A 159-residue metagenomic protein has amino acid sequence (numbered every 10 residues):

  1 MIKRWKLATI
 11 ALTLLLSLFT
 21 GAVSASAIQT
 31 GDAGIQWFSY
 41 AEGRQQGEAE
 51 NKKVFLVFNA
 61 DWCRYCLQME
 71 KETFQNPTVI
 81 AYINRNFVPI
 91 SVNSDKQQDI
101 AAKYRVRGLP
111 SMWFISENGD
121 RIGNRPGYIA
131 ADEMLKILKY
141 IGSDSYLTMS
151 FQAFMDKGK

Functional and structural regions predicted by a protein language model:
M1-W5: Positively charged n-region of N-terminal signal peptides that target proteins for export
T9-G21: Bacterial N-terminal signal peptides
D32-F38, F74-Q98, G108: Thiol-based oxidoreductase modules, predominantly thioredoxin-like and allied folds used for disulfide exchange
I35-K53, I83: A short beta-strand-turn-helix
E50-C63: Short active-site neighborhood of thiol/selenol oxidoreductases, capturing the structured segment around
K53, Y104-I115: Structural micro-motif
L67-K71: Detector for the c-type heme attachment site
E72, S111-M149: Non-catalytic, surface beta->alpha helical segment in thiol-disulfide oxidoreductase systems
